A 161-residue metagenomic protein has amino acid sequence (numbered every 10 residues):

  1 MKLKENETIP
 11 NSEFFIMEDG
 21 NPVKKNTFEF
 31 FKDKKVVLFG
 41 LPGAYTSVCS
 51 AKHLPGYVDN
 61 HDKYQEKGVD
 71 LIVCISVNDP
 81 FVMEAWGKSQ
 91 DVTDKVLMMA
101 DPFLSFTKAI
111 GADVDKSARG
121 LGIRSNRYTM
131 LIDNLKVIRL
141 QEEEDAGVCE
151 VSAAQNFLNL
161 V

Functional and structural regions predicted by a protein language model:
M1-V161: Chalcogenol-based redox active-site neighborhoods
